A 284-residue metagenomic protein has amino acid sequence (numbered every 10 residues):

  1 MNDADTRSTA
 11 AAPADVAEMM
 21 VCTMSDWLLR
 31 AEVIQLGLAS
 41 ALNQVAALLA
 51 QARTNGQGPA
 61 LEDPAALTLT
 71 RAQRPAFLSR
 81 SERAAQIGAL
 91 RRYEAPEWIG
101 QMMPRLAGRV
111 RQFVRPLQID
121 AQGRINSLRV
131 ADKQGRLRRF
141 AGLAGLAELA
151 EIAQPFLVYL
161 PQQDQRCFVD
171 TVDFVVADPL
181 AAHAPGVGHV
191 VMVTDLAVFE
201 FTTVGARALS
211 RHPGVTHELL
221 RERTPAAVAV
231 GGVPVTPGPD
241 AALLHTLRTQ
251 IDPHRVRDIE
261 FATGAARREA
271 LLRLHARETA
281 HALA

Functional and structural regions predicted by a protein language model:
N2-D5, P75-V233, P237-T246: Conserved phosphate- and dinucleotide-binding cores of soluble alpha/beta proteins, encompassing both enzyme active
N2-G88: N-terminal active-site beta-alpha-beta segment that forms phosphate/nucleotide-binding and substrate-recognition loops
D15-V16, R92-A95, D132-Q134, T216 (+2 more regions): Alpha-helix capping and helix-coil boundary motifs
W27, A31, L49-R53, T202 (+2 more regions): Change "in soluble alpha/beta enzymes" to "in soluble alpha/beta proteins
P59, A150-E151, P253-R255: Short, intrinsically disordered/low-complexity patches at protein termini and at juxtamembrane boundaries
G231-A284: A conserved C-terminal secondary-structure "cap"
